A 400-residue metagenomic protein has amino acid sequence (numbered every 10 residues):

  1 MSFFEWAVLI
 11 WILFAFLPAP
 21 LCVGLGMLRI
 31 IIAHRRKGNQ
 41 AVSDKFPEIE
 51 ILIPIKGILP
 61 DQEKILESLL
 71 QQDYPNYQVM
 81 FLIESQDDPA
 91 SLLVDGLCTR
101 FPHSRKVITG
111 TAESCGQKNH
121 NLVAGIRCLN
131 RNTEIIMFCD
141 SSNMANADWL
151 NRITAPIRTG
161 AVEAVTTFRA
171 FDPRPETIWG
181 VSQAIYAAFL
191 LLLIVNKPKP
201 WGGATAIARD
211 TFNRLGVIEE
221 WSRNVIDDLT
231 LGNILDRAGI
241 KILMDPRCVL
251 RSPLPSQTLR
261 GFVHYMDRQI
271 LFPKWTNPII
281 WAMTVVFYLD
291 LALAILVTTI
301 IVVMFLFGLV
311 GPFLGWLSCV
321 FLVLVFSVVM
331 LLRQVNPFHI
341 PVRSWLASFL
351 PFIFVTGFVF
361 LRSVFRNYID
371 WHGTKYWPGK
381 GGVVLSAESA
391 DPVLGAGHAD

Functional and structural regions predicted by a protein language model:
M1-E67: N-proximal low-complexity "stem/linker" segments adjacent to membrane-targeting elements
F3-W6, L21-I32, A41, F287-Y368: Membrane-embedded multi-pass helical conduit in multi-pass membrane proteins, especially envelope-biosynthetic
P47-E50, Q78, T230: Cell-envelope/extracellular polymer assembly enzymes that use nucleotide-activated donors
E67-N76: Short, acidic, metal-binding catalytic loop of nucleotide-sugar glycosyltransferases
P75, I83-V94, T111-E113, N143: A conserved acidic beta->alpha catalytic loop
G96-L129, T133-E134, R152-E219, V263 (+3 more regions): Long helical/loop segments within the catalytic core of UDP-sugar-dependent glycosyltransferases, especially the large
C139-P156: Acidic donor-binding/catalytic loop of UDP-sugar-dependent glycosyltransferases, especially processive GT2
R223, L229-R251: Catalytic donor-sugar/metal-binding loop of nucleotide-sugar-dependent glycosyltransferases
